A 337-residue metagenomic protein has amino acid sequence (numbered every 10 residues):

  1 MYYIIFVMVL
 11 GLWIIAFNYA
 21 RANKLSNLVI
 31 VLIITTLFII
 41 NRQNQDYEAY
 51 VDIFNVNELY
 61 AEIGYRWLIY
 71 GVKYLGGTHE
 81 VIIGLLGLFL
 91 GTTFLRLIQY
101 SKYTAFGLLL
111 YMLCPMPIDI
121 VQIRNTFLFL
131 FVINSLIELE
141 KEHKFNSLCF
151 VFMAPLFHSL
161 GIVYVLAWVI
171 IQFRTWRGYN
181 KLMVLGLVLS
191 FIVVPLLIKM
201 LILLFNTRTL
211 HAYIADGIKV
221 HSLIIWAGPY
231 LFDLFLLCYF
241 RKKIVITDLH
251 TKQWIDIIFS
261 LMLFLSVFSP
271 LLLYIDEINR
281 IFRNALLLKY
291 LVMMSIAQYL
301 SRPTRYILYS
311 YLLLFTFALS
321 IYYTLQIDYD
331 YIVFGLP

Functional and structural regions predicted by a protein language model:
Y2-G11, V29-L32, L85-F89, I123-F131 (+3 more regions): Membrane-embedded alpha-helical segments of multi-pass membrane proteins, especially the transmembrane helices
R21, R42-D52, N57-R66, W168-L286 (+1 more regions): Alpha-helical transmembrane segments and terminal signal-anchor/GPI-anchor hydrophobic tails, characterized by long
L25-S26, L95-L113: Transmembrane-helix signature of polytopic, membrane-embedded enzymes that assemble or transfer cell-envelope glycans
L75-F89: Loop-to-helix entry region of an early transmembrane alpha helix in multi-pass inner-membrane enzymes
A105-Q122, T126-F131: Membrane-embedded helix bundles of polyisoprenyl
P115-P117, N146-I170, P270: Membrane-interface alpha helices of multi-pass inner-membrane proteins
V132-N146: Membrane-interface transmembrane helices that cradle and orient dolichyl/undecaprenyl
K181-V188, R302-Y322: Signature aromatic-anchored transmembrane alpha helix within multi-pass, membrane-resident enzymes that catalyze glycan
